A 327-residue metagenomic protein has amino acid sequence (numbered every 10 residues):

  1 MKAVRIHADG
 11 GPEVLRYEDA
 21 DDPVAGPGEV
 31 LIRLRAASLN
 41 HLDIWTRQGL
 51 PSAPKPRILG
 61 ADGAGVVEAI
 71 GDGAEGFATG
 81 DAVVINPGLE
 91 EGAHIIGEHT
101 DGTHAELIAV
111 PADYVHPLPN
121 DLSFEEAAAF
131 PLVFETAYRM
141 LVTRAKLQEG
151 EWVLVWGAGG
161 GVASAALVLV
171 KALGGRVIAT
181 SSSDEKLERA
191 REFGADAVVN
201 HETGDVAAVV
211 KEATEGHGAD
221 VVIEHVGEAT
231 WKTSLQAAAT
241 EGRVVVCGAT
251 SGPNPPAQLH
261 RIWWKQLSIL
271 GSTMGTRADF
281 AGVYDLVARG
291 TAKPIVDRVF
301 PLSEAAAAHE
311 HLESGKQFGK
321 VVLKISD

Functional and structural regions predicted by a protein language model:
M1, G216, T291-I295, A307-D327: C-terminal capping/lid region of NAD(P)-dependent oxidoreductase domains
D21-S38, R47-L89, P119-L122: Glycine-rich beta-strand-centered segment in the early N-terminal region that forms part of a ligand/cofactor-binding
R35-A36, D72, G88-L89, D113 (+3 more regions): Short, surface-exposed secondary-structure boundary micro-motifs
D62-V66, D81-A82, L107, W152 (+2 more regions): Residue-level marker of beta-strand positions
A82, E125-G204, A208: Mid-domain Rossmann-like dinucleotide-binding core that forms the NAD(H)/NADP(H) cofactor-binding site
L173, H225-I295, K324-D327: Glycine-rich phosphate-binding loop and adjacent beta-alpha segment of Rossmann(oid) nucleotide-cofactor-binding
V206-G216: Short amphipathic alpha-helix with an adjacent loop that forms part of the alpha/beta core around
